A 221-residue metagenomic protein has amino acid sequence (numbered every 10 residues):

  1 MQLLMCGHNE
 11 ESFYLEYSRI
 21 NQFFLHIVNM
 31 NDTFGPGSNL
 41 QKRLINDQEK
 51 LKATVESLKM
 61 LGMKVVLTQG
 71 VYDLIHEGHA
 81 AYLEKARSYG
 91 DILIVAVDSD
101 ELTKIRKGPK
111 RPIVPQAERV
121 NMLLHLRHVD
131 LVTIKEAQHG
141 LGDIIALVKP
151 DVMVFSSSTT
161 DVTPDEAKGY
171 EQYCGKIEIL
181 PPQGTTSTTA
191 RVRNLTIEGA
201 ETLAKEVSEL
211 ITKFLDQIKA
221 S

Functional and structural regions predicted by a protein language model:
L3-C6, F13-S221: Nucleotidyltransferase catalytic core that binds NTPs
